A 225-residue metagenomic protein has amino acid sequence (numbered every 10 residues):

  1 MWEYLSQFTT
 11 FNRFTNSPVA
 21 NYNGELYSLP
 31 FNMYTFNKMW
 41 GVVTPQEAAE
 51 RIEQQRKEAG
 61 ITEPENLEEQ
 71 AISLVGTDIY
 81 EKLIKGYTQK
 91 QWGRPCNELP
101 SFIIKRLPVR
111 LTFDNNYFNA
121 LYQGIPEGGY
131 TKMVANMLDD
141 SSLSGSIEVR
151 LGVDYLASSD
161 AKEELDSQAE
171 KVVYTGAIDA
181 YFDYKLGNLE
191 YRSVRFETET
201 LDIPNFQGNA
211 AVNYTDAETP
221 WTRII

Functional and structural regions predicted by a protein language model:
M1-Q7, V172, G176-A177: Extended cationic-aromatic binding surfaces that line active-site or macromolecule-binding grooves and engage
W2-N23, I79-K82: A short alpha-helix-loop-beta-strand transition element characteristic of N-terminal alpha/beta dinucleotide-binding
L5, N12, S141, I147 (+3 more regions): A generic structural signal for short, solvent-exposed coil/turn residues that cap or connect secondary-structure
A20-P30, Y34-K171, D179-A180: Active-site/ligand-binding neighborhood in enzyme catalytic cores
V153-I225: Mid-domain catalytic core of redox enzymes that form a hydrophobic substrate pocket/lid adjacent to a catalytic redox
